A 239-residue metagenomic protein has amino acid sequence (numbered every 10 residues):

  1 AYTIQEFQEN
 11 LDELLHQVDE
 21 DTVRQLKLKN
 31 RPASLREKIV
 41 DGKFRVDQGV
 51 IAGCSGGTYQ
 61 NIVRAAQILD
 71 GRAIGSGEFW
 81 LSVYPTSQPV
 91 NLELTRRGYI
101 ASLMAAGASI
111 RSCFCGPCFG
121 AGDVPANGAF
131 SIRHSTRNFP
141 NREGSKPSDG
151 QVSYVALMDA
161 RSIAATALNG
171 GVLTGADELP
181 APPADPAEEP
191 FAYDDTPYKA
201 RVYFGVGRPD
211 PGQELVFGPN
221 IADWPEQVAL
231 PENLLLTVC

Functional and structural regions predicted by a protein language model:
A1-C239: Fe-S-dependent hydro-lyases/dehydratases of central metabolism
